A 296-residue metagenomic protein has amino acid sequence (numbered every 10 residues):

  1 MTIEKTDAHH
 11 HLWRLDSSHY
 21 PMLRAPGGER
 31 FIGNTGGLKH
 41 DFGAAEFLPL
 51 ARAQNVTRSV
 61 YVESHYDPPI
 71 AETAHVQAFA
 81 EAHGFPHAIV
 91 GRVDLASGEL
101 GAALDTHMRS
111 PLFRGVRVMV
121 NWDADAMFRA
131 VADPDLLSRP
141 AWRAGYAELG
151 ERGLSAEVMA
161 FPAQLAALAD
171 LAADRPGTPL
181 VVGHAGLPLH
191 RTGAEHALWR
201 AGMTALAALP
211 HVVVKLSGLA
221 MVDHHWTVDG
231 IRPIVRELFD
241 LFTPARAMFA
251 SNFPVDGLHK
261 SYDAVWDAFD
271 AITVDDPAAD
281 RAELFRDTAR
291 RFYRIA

Functional and structural regions predicted by a protein language model:
T2-A8, L15-P49, R58, E237 (+2 more regions): Mid-to-C-terminal alpha-helical segments outside catalytic/metal-binding sites
H9, S59, I89, V116 (+6 more regions): Conserved, mostly hydrophobic/aromatic
R14-R58, P111-D133, L137-S138, T178-P179 (+2 more regions): Active-site gating loops and adjacent loop-to-helix segments of metal-dependent hydrolytic enzymes
L38, H65-A71, V93-G101, A160-A166 (+3 more regions): Acidic-and-aromatic substrate-binding clefts and catalytic sites of carbohydrate-active enzymes
E46-L50, E72-F79, L100-H107, A141-G145 (+4 more regions): A general structural detector for well-ordered alpha-helical segments in enzyme core domains, enriched
A71-A163, V213-V222: Active-site gating/metal-coordination segments in enzymes
E81-F85, L112, D174-P179, L209 (+2 more regions): Short helix-capping segments at alpha-helix termini
D133-M248: Catalytic pocket-lining loop regions of alpha/beta-barrel enzymes, especially the amidohydrolase/enolase/GH5 lineages
